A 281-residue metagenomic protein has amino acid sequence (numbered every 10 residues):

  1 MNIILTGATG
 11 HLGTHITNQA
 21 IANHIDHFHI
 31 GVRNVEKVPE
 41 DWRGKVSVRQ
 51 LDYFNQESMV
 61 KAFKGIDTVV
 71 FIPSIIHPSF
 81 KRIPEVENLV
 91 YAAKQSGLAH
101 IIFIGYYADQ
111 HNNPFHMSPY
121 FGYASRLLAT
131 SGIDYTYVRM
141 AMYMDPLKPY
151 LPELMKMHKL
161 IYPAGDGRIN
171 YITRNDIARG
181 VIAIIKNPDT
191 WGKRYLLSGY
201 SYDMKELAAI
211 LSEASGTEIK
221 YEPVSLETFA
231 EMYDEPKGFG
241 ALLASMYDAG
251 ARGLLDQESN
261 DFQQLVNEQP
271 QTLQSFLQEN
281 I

Functional and structural regions predicted by a protein language model:
I3-D26: N-terminal Rossmann NAD(P)H-binding glycine-rich loop of SDR-like oxidoreductase domains
I4, I30-S96, Q110: NAD(P)H-binding glycine-rich loop region in Rossmannoid oxidoreductase-like domains and their noncatalytic homologs
I72-M157: Glycine-/Pro-rich loop/turn segments that contact NAD(P) or position catalytic residues in Rossmann-like domains
P146-L154, I184-R194, D256: Glycine/proline-rich active-site loop of Rossmann-fold NAD(P)-dependent oxidoreductases
P163-A183, K193: Substrate-positioning beta->alpha
R168-N175, S198-E213, Q271-T272: Substrate-binding strand-loop-helix patch in Rossmann-like NAD(P)-dependent oxidoreductase/epimerase domains
A209-G253: Terminal hydrophobic/aromatic helix or amphipathic segment near a protein terminus
V266-I281: Amphipathic terminal alpha-helices
